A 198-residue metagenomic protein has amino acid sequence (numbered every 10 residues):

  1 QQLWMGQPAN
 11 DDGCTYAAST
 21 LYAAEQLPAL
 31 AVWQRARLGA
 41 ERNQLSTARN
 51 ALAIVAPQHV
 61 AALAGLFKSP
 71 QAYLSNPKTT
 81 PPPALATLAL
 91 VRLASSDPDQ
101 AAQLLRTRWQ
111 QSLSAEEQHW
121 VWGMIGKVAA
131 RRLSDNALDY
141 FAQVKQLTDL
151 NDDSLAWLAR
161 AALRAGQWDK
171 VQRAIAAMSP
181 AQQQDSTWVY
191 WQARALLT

Functional and structural regions predicted by a protein language model:
Q1, A165, D169-T198: Alpha-helical protein-protein interaction scaffolds
Q1, A9-T15, A24-Q34, R42-R49 (+8 more regions): Generic helix N-cap/helix-start motif at coil->alpha-helix transitions
L3-W4, A51-L52, L105-R106, F141-A142 (+1 more regions): Inward-facing hydrophobic residues that define packing positions of alpha-helical scaffold repeats
D12-C14, L105-Q110, V128, Y140: Non-catalytic tandem-repeat scaffold regions and their flanking low-complexity/translocation tails
A17-S19: Extended, regular secondary-structure scaffolds
L38, V91-R92, V128, A161 (+1 more regions): Residue-level signature for tetratricopeptide repeat
G39, D97-D99, Q103-R106, S134-N136 (+1 more regions): Non-transmembrane, interaction-prone alpha-helical and coil segments associated with secretion and export
